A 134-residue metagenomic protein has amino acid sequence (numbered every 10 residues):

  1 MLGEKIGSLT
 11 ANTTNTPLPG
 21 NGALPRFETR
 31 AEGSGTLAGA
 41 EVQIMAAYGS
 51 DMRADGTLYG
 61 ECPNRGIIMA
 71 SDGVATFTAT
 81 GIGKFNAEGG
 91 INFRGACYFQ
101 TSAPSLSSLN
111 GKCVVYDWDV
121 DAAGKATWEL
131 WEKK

Functional and structural regions predicted by a protein language model:
M1-K134: Beta-strand-enriched cores of mature, soluble protein domains
